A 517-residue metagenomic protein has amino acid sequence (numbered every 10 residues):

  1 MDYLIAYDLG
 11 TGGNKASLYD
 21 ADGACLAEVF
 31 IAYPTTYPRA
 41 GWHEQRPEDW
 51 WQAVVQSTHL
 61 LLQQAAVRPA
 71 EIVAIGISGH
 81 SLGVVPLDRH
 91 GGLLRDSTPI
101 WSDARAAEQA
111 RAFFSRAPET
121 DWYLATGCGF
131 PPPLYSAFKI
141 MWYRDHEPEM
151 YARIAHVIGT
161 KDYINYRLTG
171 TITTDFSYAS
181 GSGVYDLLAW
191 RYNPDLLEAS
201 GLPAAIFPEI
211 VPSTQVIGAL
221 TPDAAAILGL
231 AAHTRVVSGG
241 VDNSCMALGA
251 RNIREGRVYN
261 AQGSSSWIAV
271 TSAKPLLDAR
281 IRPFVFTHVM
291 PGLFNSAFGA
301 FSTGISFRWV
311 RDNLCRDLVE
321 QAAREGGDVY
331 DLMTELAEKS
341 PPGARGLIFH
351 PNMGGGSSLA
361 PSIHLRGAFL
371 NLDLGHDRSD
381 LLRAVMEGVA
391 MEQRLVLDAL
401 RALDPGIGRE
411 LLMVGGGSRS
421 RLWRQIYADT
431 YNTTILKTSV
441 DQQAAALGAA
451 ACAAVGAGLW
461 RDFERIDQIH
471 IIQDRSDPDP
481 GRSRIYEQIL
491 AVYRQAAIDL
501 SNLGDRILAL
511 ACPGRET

Functional and structural regions predicted by a protein language model:
M1-D96, R153, P222-A226, L230-R235 (+6 more regions): N-terminal glycine/serine-rich phosphate-binding loop of ATP-dependent small-molecule kinases, especially carbohydrate
I5-A6, A107, F114-F130, L134-T173 (+3 more regions): Active-site core segments that coordinate phosphate-bearing ligands/cofactors across diverse enzyme families
G23, R46, I75, D103 (+3 more regions): Residue-level signal for inorganic ion chemistry
I31-Y33, P212, P478: Active-site donor-binding loop signature of nucleotide-sugar glycosyltransferases
A32, I100-W101, F301: A generic structural motif
R46-A53, R111, A117-T120: Short, solvent-exposed cationic patches
Q63-W101, T126-S136, N165-D186, E209-P212 (+1 more regions): Short beta-strand-loop/turn "lid" adjacent to the catalytic site in phosphate-handling enzymes
